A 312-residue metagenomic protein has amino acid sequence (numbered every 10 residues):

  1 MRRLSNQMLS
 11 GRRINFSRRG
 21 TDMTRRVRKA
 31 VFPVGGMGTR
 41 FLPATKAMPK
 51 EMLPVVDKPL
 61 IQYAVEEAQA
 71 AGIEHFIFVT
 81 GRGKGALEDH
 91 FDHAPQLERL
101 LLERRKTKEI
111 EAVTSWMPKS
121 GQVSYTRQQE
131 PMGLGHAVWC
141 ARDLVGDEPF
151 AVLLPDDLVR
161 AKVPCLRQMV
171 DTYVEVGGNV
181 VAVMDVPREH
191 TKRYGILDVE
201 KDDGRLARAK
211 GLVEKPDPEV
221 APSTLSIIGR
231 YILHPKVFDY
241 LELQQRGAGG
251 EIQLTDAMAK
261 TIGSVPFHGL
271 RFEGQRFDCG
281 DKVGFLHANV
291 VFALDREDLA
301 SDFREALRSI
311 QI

Functional and structural regions predicted by a protein language model:
R2-R3, R12-R13, R18-R19: Basic polycationic patches enriched in arginine
T24-L102, K106, Q128, P164-Q168: N-terminal glycine-rich phosphate-binding loop and ensuing alpha1 helix
K29, E74-F76, Q122, P149 (+3 more regions): Residues at the starts of beta-strands that form the adenosine-phosphate
F32, F78, V152, V181-A182 (+1 more regions): Structural beta-sheet core signal
M52, V123-Y125, N179, F267-G269 (+1 more regions): Conserved beta-strand scaffold positions in the cores of enzyme catalytic domains, especially in NTP/NDP-utilizing
L97-L100, T107, V113-V199, L233-P235 (+1 more regions): Conserved beta-loop-beta/alpha segment of the NTase-like Rossmann-fold superfamily that binds/positions NTPs
A151, V170-V174, D203-E305: Catalytic-core segments of class I nucleotidyltransferases/pyrophosphorylases that form NMP-activated intermediates
